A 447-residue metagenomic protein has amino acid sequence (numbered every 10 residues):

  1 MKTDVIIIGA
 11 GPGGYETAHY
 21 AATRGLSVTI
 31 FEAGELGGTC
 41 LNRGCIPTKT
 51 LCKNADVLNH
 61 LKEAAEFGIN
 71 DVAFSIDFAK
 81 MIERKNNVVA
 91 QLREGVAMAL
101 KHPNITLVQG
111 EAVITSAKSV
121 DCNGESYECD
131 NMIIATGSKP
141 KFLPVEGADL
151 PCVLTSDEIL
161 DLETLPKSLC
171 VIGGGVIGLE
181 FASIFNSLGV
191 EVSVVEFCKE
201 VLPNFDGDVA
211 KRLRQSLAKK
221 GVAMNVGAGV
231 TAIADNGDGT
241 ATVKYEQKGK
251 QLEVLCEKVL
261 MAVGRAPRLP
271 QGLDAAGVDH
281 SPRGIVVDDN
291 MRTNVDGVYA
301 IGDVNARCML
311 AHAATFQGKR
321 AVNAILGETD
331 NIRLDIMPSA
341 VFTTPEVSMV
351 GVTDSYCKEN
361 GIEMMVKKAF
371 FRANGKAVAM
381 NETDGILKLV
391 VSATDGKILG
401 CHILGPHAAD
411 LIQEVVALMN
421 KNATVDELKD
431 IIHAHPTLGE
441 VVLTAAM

Functional and structural regions predicted by a protein language model:
M1-G11, L165-I172: Beta1/beta-strand and adjacent pyrophosphate-binding region of the FAD-binding site in flavoprotein oxidoreductases
M1-T3, N123-N131, G249-K258, N294: Core beta-strand elements of the Rossmann-like FAD/NAD(P) dinucleotide-binding domain in flavoenzyme oxidoreductases
K2-T3, H19-L26, F31-L165, C198-L202 (+7 more regions): Glycine-rich flavin
I6-G34, T39, I46, T50-A55 (+3 more regions): Flexible, glycine-rich terminal cap/loop adjacent to redox cofactors in electron-transfer oxidoreductases
G11, E32, G137-S138, Q247 (+2 more regions): Short glycine-/small-residue-rich Rossmann-like dinucleotide-binding loops
C45, T136-E191, V195, A223-M224 (+3 more regions): Glycine-rich dinucleotide-binding loop and its adjacent helix/turn
D149-P166, E253-L326: FAD-site-proximal beta/loop scaffold in flavoenzymes
